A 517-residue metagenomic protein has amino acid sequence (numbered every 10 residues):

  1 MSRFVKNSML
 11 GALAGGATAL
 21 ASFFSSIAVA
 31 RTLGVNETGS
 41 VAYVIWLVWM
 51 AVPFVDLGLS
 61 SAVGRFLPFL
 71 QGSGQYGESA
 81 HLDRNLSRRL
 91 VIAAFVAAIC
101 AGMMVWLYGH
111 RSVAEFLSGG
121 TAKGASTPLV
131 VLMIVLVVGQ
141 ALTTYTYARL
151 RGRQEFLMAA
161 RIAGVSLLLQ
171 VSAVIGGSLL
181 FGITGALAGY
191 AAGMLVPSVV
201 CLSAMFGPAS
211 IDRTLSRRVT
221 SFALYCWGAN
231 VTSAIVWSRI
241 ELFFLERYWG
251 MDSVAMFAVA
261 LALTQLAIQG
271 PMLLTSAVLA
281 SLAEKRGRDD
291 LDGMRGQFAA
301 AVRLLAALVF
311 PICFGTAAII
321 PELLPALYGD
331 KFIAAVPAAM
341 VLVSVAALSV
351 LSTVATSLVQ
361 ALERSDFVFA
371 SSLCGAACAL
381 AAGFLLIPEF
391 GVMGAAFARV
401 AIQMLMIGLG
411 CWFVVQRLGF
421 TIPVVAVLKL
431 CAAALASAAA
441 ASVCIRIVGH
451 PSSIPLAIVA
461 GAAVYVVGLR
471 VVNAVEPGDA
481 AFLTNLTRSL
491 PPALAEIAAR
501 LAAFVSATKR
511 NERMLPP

Functional and structural regions predicted by a protein language model:
M1-F4, V199-S238, A277, S281-G296 (+2 more regions): Interhelical loop/hinge segments that connect adjacent transmembrane helices in multipass membrane
R3-F69, A98, G102, L136 (+3 more regions): Signature of the first transmembrane helix
N7-F23, G189-P197, R213-E284, L304 (+2 more regions): Transmembrane helical elements of multi-pass membrane transporters/channels
A30-E37, Q154-L157, L167-V199, D366 (+4 more regions): Membrane-interface helix-loop junctions in multi-pass transport and translocation proteins
L57-S73, S87, G152, A260 (+2 more regions): Helix-loop junctions and terminal segments of transmembrane helices in multi-pass membrane transport/translocation
R88-I235, S442-V443: Hydrophobic transmembrane helix module of multi-pass membrane transport proteins
Y108-L132, A299, T316-V350: Interfacial segments at transmembrane-helix termini and the short loops linking adjacent helices
S442-P517: Membrane-proximal transmembrane or re-entrant/amphipathic helices at the cytosolic face
